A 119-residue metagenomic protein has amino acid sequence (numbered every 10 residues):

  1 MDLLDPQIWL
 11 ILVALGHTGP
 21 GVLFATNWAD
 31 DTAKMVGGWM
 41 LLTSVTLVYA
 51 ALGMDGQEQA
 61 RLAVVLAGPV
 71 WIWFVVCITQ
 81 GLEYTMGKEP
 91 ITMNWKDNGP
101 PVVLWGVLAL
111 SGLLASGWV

Functional and structural regions predicted by a protein language model:
M1-G16, G117-V119: Cytosolic juxtamembrane helix and N-cap/initiation of the first transmembrane helix
D2-L3, L23-V36, T43, E83-P90: Interfacial loop at the N-terminal end of multi-pass membrane proteins
P6-I11, E58-G68: Membrane-interfacial loop-to-transmembrane alpha-helix junctions, especially the N-terminal start
L12-P20, D31-L52, G68-F74: Core segments of alpha-helical transmembrane spans in multipass integral membrane proteins
G21-F24, L47-A51, C77-Y84, S111-S116: Structural signal for membrane-spanning alpha-helices in multi-pass inner-membrane proteins, emphasizing helix cores
T26-A29, L52-G56: Short, hydrophobic transmembrane alpha-helix segments
G56-A60, V75-N98, W118: Membrane-helix boundary connector in multi-pass membrane proteins
K96-G117: Final/C-terminal transmembrane alpha-helix of multipass membrane proteins
